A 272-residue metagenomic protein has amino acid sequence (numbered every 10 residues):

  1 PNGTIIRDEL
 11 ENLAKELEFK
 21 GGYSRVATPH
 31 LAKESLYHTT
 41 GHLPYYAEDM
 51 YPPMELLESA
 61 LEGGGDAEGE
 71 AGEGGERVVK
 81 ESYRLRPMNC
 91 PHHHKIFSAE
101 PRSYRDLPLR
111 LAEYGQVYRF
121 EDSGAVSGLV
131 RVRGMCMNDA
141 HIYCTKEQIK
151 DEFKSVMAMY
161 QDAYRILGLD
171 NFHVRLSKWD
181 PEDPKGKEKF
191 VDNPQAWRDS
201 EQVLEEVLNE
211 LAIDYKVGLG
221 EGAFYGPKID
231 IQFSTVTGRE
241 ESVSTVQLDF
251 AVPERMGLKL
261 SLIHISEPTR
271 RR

Functional and structural regions predicted by a protein language model:
P1-T4, R131-P194, L219: Conserved alpha/beta enzyme-core scaffolds, especially Rossmann-like or related mixed alpha/beta domains that build
P1-V130, Y143, G218-G222, K228-S261: Class II aminoacyl-tRNA synthetase-like tRNA-binding/catalytic domains
L10, A14, Y118-V130, F153-L169 (+2 more regions): Structured alpha-helical segments in the cores of large, soluble enzyme domains
A60-E73, R165-V246: Metal-assisted phosphate- and nucleotidyl-transfer catalytic regions
L109, M135, D199: Charged, alpha-helix-enriched surfaces in structured cytosolic catalytic cores of large nucleotide-utilizing machines
L111, R271-R272: Positively charged, low-complexity intrinsically disordered regions
N138-D139, E240-E241, S266: Short small-residue beta-strand/loop micro-motif enriched in glycine and branched aliphatics
S261-R271: Residue-level detector of conserved catalytic or cofactor/ligand-binding positions in enzyme active sites
